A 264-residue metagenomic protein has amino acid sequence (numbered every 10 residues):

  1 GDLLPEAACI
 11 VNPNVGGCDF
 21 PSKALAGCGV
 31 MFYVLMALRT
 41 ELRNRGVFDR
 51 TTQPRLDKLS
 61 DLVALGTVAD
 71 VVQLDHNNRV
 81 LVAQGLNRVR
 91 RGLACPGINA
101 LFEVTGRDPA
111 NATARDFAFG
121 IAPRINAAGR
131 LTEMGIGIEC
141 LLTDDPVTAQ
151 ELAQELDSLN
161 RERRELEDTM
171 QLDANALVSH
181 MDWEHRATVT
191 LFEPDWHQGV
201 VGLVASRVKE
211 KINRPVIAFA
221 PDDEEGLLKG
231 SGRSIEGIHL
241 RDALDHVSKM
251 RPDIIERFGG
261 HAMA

Functional and structural regions predicted by a protein language model:
G1-L3, C9, G17-D19, D223-L227 (+1 more regions): Short gly/pro/ser/thr-enriched loop/turn and capping motifs at secondary-structure boundaries
L4-P5, K211: Short, well-ordered coil/turn elements that cap or connect secondary structure elements
P5-V47, L59-G66, G260-H261: Short alpha-helices
T40-M263: Hydrophobic helix-and-loop "lid/oligomerization" segment in the mid-to-C-terminal part of catalytic domains
